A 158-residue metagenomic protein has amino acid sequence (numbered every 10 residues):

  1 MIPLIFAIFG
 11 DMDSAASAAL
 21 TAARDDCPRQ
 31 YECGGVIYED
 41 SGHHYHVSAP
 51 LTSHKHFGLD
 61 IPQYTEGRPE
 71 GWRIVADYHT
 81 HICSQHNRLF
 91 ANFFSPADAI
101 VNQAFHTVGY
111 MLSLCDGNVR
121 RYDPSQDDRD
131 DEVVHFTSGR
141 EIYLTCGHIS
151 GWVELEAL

Functional and structural regions predicted by a protein language model:
M1-G71, T137-L158: Glycine-rich short-loop/terminal segments
I5, I61-L158: Active-site-proximal loop/helix of nucleotide/amide-processing enzymes and allied scaffolds
